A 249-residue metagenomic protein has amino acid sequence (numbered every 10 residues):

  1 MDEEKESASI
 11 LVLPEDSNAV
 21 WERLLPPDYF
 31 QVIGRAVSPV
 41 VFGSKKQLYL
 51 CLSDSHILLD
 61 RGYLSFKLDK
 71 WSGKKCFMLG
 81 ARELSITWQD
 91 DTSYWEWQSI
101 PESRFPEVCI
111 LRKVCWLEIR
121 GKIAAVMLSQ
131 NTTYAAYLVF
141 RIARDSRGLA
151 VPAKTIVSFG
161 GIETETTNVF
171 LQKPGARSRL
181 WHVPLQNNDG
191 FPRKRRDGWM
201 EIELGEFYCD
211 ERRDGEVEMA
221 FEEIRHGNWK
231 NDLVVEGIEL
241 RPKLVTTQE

Functional and structural regions predicted by a protein language model:
K5-S9, L13-E249: Plant-skewed but cross-kingdom recognition/interaction modules and surfaces
